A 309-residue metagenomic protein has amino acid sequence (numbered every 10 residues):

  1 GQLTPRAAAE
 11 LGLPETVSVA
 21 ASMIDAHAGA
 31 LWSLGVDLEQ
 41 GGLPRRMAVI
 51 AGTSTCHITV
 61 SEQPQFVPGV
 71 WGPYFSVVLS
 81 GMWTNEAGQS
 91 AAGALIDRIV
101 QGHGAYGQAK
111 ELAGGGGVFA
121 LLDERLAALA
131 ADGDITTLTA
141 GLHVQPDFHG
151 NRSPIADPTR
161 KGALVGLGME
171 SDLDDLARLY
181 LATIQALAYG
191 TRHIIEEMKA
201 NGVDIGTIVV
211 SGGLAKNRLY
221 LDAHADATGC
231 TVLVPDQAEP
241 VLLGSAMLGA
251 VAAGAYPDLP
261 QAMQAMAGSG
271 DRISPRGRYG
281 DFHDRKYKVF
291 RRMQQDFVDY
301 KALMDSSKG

Functional and structural regions predicted by a protein language model:
G1-G309: Active-site core segments that coordinate phosphate-bearing ligands/cofactors across diverse enzyme families
